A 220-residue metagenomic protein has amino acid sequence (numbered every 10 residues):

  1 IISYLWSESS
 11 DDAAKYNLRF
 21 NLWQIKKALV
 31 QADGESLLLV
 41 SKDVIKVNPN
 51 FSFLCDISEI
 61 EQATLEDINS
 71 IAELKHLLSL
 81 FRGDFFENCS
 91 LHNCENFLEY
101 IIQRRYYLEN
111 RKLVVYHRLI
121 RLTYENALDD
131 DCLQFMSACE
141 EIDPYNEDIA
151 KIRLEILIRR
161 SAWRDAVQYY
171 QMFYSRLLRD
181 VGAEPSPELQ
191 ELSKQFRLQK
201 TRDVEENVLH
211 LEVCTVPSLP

Functional and structural regions predicted by a protein language model:
I2-Q134, A138-D143, E147-D148, D165 (+1 more regions): Intrinsically disordered, low-complexity protein-interaction/activation regions
N21, I152, Y169: Residues within the DNA-recognition helix of helix-turn-helix
F85-L91, E147-D148, S175-E188: Boundary/linker segments of alpha-helical solenoid repeat arrays
I158-A183: TPR/TPR-like (Sel1-like) alpha-helical repeat modules
R179-H210: Interdomain "pre-motor" coupling segment immediately N-terminal to P-loop NTPase/helicase cores
